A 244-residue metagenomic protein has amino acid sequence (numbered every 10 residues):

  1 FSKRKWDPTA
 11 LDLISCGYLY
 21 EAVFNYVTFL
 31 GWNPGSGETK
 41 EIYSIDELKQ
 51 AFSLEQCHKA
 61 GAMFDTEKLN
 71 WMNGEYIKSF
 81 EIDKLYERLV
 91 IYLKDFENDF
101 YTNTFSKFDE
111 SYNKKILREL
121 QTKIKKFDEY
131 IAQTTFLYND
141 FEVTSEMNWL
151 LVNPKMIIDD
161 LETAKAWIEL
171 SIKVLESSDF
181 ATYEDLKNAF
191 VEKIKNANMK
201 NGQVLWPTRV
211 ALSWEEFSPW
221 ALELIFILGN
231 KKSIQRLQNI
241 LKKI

Functional and structural regions predicted by a protein language model:
F1-I77, K84, W206-E216, N239-I240: Alpha-helical recognition segments enriched in aromatics with Gly/Pro capping that present substrate-recognition
A10-L11, N70-N73, V90, I172-E176 (+3 more regions): Amphipathic alpha-helical segments within well-ordered protein domains
Y20, I45, Y86, N113-L117 (+2 more regions): Short runs of predominantly hydrophobic/aromatic residues within well-ordered alpha helices that form helix-helix
W32-N33, D95, K123-K126, N196 (+2 more regions): A short structural micro-motif
S36-K40, G61, F105, T182 (+2 more regions): Short, surface-exposed helix-loop/turn micro-motifs enriched in polar/charged residues
I82-A197: Small-residue-rich helix-loop
E184-I244: Charged substrate- and nucleic-acid-binding regions of tRNA-handling and nucleotidyl-transfer enzymes, centered on
